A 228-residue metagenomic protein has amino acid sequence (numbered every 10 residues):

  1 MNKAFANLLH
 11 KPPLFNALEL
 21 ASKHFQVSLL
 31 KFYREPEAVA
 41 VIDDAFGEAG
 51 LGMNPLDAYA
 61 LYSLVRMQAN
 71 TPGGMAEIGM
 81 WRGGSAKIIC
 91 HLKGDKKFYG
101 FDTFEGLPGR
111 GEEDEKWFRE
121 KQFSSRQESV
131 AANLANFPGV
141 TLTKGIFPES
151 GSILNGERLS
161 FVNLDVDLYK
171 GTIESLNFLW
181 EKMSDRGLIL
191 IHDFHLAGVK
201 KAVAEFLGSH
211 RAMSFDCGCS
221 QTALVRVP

Functional and structural regions predicted by a protein language model:
M1-A49, P228: Membrane-proximal basic amphipathic "stem/tether" segments
P36-A49, Y62, A69-P228: S-adenosylmethionine/decaboxylated-SAM
M53-D57, L168: Phosphate/oxyanion-binding active-site loops and adjacent basic polyanion-contact surfaces
L56-L64: A short, well-structured juxtamembrane/interface segment
